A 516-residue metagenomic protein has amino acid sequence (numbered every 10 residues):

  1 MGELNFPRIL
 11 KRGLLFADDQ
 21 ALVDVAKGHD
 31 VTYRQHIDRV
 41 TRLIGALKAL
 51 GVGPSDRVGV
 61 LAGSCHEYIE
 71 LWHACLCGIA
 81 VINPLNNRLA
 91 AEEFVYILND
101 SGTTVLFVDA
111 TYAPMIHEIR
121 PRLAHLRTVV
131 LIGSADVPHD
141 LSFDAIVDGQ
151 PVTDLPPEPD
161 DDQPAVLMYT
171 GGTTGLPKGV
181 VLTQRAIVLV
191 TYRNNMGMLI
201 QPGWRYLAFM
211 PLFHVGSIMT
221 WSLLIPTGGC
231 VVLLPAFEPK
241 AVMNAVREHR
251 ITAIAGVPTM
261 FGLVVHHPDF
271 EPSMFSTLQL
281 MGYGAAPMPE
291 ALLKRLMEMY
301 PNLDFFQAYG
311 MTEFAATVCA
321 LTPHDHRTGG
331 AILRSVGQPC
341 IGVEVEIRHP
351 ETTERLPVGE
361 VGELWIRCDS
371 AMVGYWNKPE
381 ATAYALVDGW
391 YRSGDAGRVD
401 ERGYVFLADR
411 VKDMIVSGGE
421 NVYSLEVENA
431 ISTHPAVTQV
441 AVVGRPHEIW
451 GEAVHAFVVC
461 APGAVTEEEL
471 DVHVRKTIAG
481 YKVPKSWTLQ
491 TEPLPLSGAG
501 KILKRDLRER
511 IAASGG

Functional and structural regions predicted by a protein language model:
G2, A21-C65, I69-H73, A90-V95 (+1 more regions): Conserved AMP-binding/adenylate-forming core of the ANL superfamily
G2, D18, L131, D148-Y169 (+2 more regions): Conserved pre-ATP/AMP-binding loop-to-beta segment of ANL
I9, A49-L50, C77-A145, C460-P462: Structural core segment of the AMP-binding/adenylate-forming
D30-R34, A165-L189: Conserved AMP-binding A3 loop
H36-L43, D148, D161, V180-P202 (+3 more regions): Conserved structural elements of the adenylate-forming
L89, L106-V108, I254, C368 (+6 more regions): AMP-binding/adenylate-forming catalytic core of the ANL superfamily
V188-R205, F213-A253, H267: Conserved AMP-binding/adenylation subdomain of ANL enzymes
P226, I251-A255, V265-A331, E344: Gly/Ser/Thr-rich phosphate-binding loop
